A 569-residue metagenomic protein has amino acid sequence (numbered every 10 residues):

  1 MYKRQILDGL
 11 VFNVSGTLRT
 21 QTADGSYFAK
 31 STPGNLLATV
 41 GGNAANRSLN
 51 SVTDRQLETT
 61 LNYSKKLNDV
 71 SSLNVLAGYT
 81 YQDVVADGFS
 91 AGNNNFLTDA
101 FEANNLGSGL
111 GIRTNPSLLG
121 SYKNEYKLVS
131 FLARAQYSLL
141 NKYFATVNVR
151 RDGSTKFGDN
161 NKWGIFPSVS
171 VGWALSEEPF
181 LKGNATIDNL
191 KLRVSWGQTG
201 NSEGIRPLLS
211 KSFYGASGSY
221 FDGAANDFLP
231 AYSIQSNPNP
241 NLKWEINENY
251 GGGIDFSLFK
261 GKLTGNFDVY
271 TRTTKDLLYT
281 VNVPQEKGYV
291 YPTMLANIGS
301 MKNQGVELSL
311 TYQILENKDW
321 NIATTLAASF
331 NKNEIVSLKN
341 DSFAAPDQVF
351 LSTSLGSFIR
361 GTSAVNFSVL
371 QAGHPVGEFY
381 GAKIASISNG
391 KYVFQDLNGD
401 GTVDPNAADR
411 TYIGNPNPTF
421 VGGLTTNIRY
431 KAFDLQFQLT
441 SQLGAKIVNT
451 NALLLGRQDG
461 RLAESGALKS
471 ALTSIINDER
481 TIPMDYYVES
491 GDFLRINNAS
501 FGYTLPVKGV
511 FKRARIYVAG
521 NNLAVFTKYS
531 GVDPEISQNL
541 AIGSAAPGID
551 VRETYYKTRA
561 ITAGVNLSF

Functional and structural regions predicted by a protein language model:
K3-A29, T39-T362, N366, K431 (+1 more regions): Extracellular/periplasmic, surface-exposed regions of secreted and cell-surface proteins
A29-S31, A91-N95, D341, T440-L443 (+1 more regions): Short Gly/aromatic-enriched secondary-structure transition segments
L295-K302, A344-F379, A407, Y412-T425 (+3 more regions): C-terminal extracellular loops and terminal segments of Gram-negative outer membrane beta-barrel proteins
V393-L397: Calcium-binding motifs, dominated by EF-hand helix-loop-helix domains
D400: Acidic carboxylate motifs that coordinate Ca2+ or other divalent cations, activating on Asp/Glu
P416-V448: Glycine-rich, aromatic-lined ligand/substrate-binding cores of catalytic and carbohydrate-binding domains
S465-T481: Flexible internal linker/loop segments at domain or repeat junctions
